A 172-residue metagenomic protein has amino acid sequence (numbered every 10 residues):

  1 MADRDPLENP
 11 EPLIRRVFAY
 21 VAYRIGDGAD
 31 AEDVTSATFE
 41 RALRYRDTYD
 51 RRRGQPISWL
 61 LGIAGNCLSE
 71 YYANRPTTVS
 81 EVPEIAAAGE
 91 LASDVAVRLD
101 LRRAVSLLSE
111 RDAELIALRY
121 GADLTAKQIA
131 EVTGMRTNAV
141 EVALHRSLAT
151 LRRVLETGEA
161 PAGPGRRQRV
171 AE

Functional and structural regions predicted by a protein language model:
M1-A19, E32, L43, A113: A short, charge-rich alpha-helical start-of-domain segment used by transcription regulators
D3, A37-R53, N74-P76: Sigma70-family region 2
D33-E40, R44, G54-N66: Structural recognition of an alpha-helix C-terminal capping motif at a helix-to-coil junction
R44-T48, L61-V82, D94, T157: Arg/Lys-rich amphipathic alpha helix in sigma70-family domain 2
E70, P76-R103, T125, G165-V170: Internal acidic/polar
A73, L108, L148-E172: Short, Lys/Arg-enriched C-terminal cap helix and immediately downstream tail that follows
L115-R119: A short pre-motif secondary-structure segment
K127, T133-P161: DNA-recognition helix of helix-turn-helix
